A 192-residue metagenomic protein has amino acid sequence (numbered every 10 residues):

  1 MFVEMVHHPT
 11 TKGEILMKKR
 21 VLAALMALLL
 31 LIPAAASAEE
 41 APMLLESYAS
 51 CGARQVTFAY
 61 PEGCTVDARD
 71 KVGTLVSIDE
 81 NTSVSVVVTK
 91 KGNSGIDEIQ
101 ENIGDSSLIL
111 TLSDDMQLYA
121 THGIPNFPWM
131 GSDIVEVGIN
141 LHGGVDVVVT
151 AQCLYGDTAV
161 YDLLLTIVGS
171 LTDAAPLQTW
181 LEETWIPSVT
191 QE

Functional and structural regions predicted by a protein language model:
M1-L16: Short, Lys/Arg-enriched N-terminal segments with co-localized hydrophobic residues within the first ~10-30 amino acids
L16-L22: Bacterial N-terminal signal peptides that target proteins for export
L25-P33: Bacterial N-terminal signal peptides
I32-M43: Sec-dependent signal peptide cleavage junction
P42-Y48, K71-G73, D114-P125: Short, hydrophobic/aromatic-rich segments at coil-to-beta transitions
S50-E101, P125-M130: Secretory pathway targeting signatures of secreted, lumenal, and periplasmic proteins
C64, V149-E192: Surface-exposed amphipathic alpha-helical segments
N102-T158, S188-Q191: Signature of long, low-cysteine stretches enriched in small and polar/charged residues
